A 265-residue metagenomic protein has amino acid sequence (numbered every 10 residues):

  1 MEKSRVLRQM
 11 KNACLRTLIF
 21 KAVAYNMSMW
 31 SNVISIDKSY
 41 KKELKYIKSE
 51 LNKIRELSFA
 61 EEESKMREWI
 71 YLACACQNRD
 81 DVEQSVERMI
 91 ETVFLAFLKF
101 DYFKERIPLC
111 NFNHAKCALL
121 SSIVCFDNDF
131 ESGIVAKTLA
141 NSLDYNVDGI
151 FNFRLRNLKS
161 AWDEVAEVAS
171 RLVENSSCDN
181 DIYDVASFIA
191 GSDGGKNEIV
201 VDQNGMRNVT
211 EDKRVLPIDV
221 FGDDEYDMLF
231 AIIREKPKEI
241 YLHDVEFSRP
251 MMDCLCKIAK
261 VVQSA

Functional and structural regions predicted by a protein language model:
E2-L15, F20-N78: N-terminal ordered "arm"
R5, S31-V33, N197-I199, P237-H243: Hydrophobic beta-strand segments of well-ordered beta-sheets in folded domains
S35-S39, D202-Q203, L242-E246: Structural motif
Y40, F112-N113, S248: Ser/Thr-centered flexible coil motifs
E50, S122, F188, A231 (+1 more regions): Residues that form generic nucleotide/phosphate-binding pockets
E62, M66-I199: Charged, alpha-helical interface segments at or near domain boundaries
A190-G195, V200-V215: Active-site pocket-lining/capping segments in soluble small-molecule metabolic enzymes
T210-A265: C-terminal structured domains
